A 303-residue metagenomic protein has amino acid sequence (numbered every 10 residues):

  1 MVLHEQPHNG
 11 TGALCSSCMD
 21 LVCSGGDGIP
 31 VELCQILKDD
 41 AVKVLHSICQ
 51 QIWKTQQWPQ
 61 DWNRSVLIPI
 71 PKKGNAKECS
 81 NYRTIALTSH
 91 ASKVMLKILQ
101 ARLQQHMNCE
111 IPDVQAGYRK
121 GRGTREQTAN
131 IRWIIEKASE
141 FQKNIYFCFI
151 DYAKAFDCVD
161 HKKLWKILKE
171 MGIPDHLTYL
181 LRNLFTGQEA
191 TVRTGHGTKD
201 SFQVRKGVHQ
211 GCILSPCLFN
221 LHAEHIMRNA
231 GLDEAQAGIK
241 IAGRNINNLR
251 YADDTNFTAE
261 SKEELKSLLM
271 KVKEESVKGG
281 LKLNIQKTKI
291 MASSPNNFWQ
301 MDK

Functional and structural regions predicted by a protein language model:
M1-A223: Conserved pre-catalytic core of RNA-dependent polymerases
P69, A86, F149, N256-F257 (+2 more regions): Structured core elements
H90-A91, R244, E260-S261: Structured loop/turn residues at secondary-structure junctions
R102-Q115, L218-A252: Active-site palm subdomain of RNA-directed nucleic acid polymerases
Q105-H106, T191, N229, E275 (+1 more regions): Short alpha-helical functional segments enriched in proximate histidine and acidic residues
D113, Q142-N144, E234-Q236, K278-G280 (+1 more regions): Short secondary-structure junction motifs
A155-M171, N248-G279, S293-P295: Catalytic palm subdomain of template-directed nucleic-acid polymerases, centered on the conserved carboxylate motif
H196, L283-K303: Short, conserved micro-motifs composed of acidic
